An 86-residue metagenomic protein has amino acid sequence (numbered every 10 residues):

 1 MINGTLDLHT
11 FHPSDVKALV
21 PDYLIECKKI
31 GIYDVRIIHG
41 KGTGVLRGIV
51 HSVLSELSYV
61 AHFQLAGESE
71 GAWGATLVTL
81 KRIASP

Functional and structural regions predicted by a protein language model:
M1-P86: Long, charged, low-complexity intrinsically disordered regions
